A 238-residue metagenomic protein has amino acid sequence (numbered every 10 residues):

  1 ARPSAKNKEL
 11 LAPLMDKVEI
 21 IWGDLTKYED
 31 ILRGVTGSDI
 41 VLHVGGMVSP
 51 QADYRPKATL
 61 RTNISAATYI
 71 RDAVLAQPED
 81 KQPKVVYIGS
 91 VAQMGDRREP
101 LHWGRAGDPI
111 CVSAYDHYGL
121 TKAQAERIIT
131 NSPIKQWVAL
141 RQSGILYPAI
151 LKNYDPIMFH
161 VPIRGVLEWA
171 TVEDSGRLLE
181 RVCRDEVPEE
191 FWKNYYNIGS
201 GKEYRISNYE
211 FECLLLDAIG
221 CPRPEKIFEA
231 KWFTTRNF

Functional and structural regions predicted by a protein language model:
A1-A5, L25: N-terminal Rossmann-fold cofactor-binding loop
M15-T62: NAD(P)H-binding glycine-rich loop region in Rossmannoid oxidoreductase-like domains and their noncatalytic homologs
T26, A58-Y69, D116, L120-T121 (+1 more regions): Glycine-rich NAD(P)-binding loop of the Rossmann-fold in SDR/ketoreductase-type enzymes
V41-M47, V85-V91, L140-Q142: SDR active-site strand-loop-helix element
S65-Y115, V138: Conserved Rossmann-fold NAD(P)-dependent oxidoreductase catalytic core, especially the SDR/UDP-sugar
L120, H160-E186, F191-N194: Substrate-positioning beta->alpha
A125-P148: Conserved beta-loop-beta element that borders a ligand/cofactor-binding pocket
L178-F238: Mid/C-terminal beta-alpha module of Rossmann-like enzyme folds, strongest in SDR-family dehydrogenases/epimerases
